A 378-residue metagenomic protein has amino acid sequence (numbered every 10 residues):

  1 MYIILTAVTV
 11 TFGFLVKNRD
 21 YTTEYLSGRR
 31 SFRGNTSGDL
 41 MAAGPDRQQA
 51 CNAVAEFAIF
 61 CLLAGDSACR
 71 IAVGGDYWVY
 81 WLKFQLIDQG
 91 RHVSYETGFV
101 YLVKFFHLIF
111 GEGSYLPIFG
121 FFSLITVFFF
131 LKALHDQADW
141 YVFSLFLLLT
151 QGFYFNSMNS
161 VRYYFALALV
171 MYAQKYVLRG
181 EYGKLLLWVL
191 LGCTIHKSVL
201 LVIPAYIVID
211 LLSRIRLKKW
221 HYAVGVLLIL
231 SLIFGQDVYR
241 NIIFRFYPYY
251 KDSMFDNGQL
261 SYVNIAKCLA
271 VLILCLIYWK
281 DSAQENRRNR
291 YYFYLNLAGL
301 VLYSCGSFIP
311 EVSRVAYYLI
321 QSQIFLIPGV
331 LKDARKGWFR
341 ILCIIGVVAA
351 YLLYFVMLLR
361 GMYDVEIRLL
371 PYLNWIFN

Functional and structural regions predicted by a protein language model:
A7-F14, N18, L269-Q284, L326-G329: Hydrophobic, aromatic-rich transmembrane alpha-helices and their immediate juxtamembrane boundary segments
G13-Y21, R29, R33, M41-S123 (+1 more regions): TM-lumen/periplasm interface segments of multi-pass membrane proteins, especially the first transmembrane helix
V73, W78-L82, V93, V100 (+2 more regions): Alpha-helical transmembrane segments and terminal signal-anchor/GPI-anchor hydrophobic tails, characterized by long
L131-T150: Transmembrane-helix signature of polytopic, membrane-embedded enzymes that assemble or transfer cell-envelope glycans
F153, K184-V208, L300-S304: Membrane-interface alpha helices of multi-pass inner-membrane proteins
M158-Y163: Short acidic/glycine- and proline-prone juxtamembrane loop motifs at membrane-interface regions of multi-pass membrane
V170-G183: Membrane-interface transmembrane helices that cradle and orient dolichyl/undecaprenyl
Y222-V226, R335-F355: Signature aromatic-anchored transmembrane alpha helix within multi-pass, membrane-resident enzymes that catalyze glycan
